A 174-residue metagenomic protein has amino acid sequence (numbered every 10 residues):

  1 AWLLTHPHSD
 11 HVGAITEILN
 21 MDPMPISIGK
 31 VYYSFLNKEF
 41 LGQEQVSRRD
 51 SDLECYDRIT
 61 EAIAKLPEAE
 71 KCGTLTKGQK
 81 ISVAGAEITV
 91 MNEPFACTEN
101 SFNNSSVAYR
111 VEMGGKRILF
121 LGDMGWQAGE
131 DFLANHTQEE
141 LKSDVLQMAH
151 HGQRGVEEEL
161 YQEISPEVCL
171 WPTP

Functional and structural regions predicted by a protein language model:
A1, P67-V145: Core dinuclear metal-dependent hydrolase active-site scaffold
A1-Y33, H136-Q153, S165-L170: Active-site metal-binding motif and surrounding structural segment of the metallo-beta-lactamase
P7-G13, N37-L41, Q79, C97 (+2 more regions): Active-site environment of divalent metal-dependent phosphoester hydrolases
H11-I15, D52-A62, F120, A128-G129 (+1 more regions): Stable alpha-helical elements in mature extracytoplasmic
V12-D22, F40-L53, E158-Y161: Metal-dependent catalytic neighborhoods of phosphoester/phosphodiester hydrolases
P25, K30-Y32, L36-T89, A96-N103 (+2 more regions): Binuclear metal-ion centers of metallo-dependent hydrolases, dominated by the metallo-beta-lactamase
